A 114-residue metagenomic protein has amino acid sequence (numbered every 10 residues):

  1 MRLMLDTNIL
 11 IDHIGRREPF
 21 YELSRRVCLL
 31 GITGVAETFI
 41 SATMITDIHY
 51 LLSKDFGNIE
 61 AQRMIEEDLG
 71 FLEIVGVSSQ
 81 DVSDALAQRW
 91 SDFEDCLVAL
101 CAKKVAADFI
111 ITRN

Functional and structural regions predicted by a protein language model:
M1-I40, S53-R63: Short, well-structured N-terminal submotif of metal-dependent ribonuclease cores
I14-G15, L51-L52, L69, D84-A87: Short, contiguous strand/loop micro-motifs
L30-G31, D68, V105: Hydrophobic helix-cap positions at the C-terminus of alpha-helices in RecA-like/P-loop ATPase nucleotide-binding cores
A42-T43, R113-N114: Short secondary-structure boundary segments
T43, M64, D68: A short, structured active-site edge motif that brings together acidic residues
E73-R113: Active-site neighborhoods of divalent-metal-dependent phosphate/nucleic-acid chemistry enzymes
